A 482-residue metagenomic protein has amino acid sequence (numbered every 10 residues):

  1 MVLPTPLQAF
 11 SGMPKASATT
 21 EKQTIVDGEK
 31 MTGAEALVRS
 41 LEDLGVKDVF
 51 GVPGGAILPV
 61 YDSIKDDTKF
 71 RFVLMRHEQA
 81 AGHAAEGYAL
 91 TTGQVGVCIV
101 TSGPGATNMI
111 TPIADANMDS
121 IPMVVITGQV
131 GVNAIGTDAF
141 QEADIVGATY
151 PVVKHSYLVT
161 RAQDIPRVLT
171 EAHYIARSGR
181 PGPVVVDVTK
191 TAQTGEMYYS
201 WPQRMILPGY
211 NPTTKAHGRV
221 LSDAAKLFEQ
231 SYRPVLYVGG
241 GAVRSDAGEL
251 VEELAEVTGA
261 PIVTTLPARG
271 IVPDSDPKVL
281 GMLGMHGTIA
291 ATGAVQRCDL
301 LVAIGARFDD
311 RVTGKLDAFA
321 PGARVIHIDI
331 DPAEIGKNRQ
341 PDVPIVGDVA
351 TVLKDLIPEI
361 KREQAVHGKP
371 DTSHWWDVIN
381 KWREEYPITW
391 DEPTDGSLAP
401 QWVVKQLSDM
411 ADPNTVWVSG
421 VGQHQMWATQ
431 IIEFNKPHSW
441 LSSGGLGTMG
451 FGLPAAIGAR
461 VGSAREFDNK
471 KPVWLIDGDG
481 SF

Functional and structural regions predicted by a protein language model:
M1-S11: N-terminal export signals
S17-D27, Q163, K226, G322-V421: Phosphate/pyrophosphate-binding active-site segments
A34-L37, E42, V60-I64, N380-K470: Active-site diphosphate/adenylate-binding microenvironment
L41, K47-G51, F70-V73, T91-V130 (+3 more regions): A short, small-residue-rich loop immediately preceding and capping a beta-strand
K47-E86, I99, A216-H217, D223-L301 (+1 more regions): Anionic-ligand anchoring segments at beta-strand to alpha-helix junctions in alpha/beta enzyme folds, i.e., glycine
F140-G179, R297, V343-P344, V352 (+3 more regions): Conserved thiamine diphosphate
E171, I175-Q230, W390: Conformationally flexible catalytic loops at phosphate/diphosphate-handling active centers
G284-I335, Q340-V343, P472, G480: Phosphate/diphosphate-binding loops
